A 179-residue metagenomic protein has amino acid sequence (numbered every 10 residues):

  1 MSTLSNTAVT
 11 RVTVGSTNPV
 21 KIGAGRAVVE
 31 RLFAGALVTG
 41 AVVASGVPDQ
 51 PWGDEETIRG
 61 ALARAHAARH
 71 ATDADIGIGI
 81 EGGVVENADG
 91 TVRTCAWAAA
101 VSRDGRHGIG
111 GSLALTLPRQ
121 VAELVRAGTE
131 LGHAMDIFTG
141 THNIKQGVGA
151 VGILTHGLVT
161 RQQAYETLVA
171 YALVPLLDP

Functional and structural regions predicted by a protein language model:
S2-A74: N-terminal polybasic phosphate/anion-binding patch
Q50-P179: Anionic-ligand binding patches
